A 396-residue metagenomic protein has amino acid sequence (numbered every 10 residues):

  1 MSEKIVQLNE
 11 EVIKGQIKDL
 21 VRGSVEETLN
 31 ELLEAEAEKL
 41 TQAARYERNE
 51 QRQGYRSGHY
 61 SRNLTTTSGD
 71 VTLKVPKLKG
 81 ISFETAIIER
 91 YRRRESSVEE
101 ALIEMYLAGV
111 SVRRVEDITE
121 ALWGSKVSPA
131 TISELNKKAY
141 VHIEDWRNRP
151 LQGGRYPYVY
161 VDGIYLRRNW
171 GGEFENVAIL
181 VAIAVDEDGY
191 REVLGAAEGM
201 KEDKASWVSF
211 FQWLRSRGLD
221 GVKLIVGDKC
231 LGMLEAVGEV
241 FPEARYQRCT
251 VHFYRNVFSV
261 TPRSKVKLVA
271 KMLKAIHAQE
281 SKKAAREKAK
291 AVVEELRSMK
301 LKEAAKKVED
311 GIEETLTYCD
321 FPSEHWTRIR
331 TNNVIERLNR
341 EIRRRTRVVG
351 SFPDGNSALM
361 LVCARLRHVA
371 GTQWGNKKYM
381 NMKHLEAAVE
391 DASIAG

Functional and structural regions predicted by a protein language model:
M1-E89, R167: Short, conserved DNA-binding cores of transcription-related domains
S2-K4, A35-E38, Q42-A43, L107 (+1 more regions): Acidic/histidine-rich catalytic cores and adjacent linkers of DNA breakage/strand-transfer/modification proteins
K74-K79, I87-R92, S125-K126, T131-V226 (+5 more regions): RNase H-like nuclease fold core
E84, V257-A291: Metal-dependent DNA phosphodiester-chemistry modules and their immediately adjacent helices/loops in DNA-processing
S97-G109: Short, amphipathic alpha-helical "recognition" segments used to contact nucleic acids or chromatin
R113-G124: DNA-recognition alpha helix
L224-L231, A236-M272: Conserved beta-strand -> loop -> alpha-helix junction used to position metal-binding or nucleic-acid-contacting
